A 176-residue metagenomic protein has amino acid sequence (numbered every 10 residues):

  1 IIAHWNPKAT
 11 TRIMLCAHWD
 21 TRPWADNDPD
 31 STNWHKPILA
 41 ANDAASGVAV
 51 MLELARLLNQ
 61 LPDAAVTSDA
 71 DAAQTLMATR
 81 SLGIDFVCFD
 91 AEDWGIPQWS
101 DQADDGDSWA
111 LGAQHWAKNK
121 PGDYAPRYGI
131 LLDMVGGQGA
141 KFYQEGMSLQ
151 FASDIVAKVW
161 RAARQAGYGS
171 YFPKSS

Functional and structural regions predicted by a protein language model:
I1-D30: Acidic/His- and Gly-rich active-site-bordering loop/insert found across diverse amide/peptide-bond hydrolases
I1-K8, A70, Q74, F172-S175: A non-catalytic alpha/beta surface segment that caps or lines the substrate-entry region of metallo-dependent hydrolase
I2-H4, R12-C16, D85-C88, R127-D133 (+1 more regions): Structural recognition of the beta-strand scaffold that forms the well-ordered cores of secreted hydrolase catalytic
P7-A9, W19-P23, A91-G95, M134-G139 (+1 more regions): Solvent-exposed loop/turn segments at secondary-structure junctions within structured extracellular/periplasmic domains
D26-T32, L132-G137, A157-R161: Short amphipathic alpha-helical segments, especially helix-boundary/capping motifs
H35-D154: Acidic/histidine-rich catalytic neighborhood of metal-dependent amide-processing enzymes
F151-P173: Acidic, glycine-rich loop-and-strand cores that form catalytic or ligand-binding grooves in diverse globular domains
